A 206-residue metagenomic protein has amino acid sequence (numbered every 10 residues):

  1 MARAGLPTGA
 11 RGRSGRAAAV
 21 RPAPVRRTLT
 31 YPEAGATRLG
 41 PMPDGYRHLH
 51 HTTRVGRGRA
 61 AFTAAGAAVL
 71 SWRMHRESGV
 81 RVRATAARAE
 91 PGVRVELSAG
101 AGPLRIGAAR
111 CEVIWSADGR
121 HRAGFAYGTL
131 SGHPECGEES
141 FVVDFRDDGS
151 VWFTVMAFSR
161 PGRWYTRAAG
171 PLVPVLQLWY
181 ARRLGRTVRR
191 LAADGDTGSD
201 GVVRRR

Functional and structural regions predicted by a protein language model:
A2-S98, G102: Hydrophobic ligand-binding cavity/cleft-lining segments
R21, R160-R206: A conserved amphipathic terminal alpha-helix motif
H50-T52, R94-E96, R110, G124-A126 (+2 more regions): Beta-strand secondary-structure signal
T53-V55, L97-A99, W115, F145 (+1 more regions): Hydrophobic side chains in beta-strands
G66-M74, G132, D148, R186 (+1 more regions): Short, intrinsically disordered, mixed-charge
A101-D148: Hydrophobic-ligand binding "helix-grip"
T129-P174: Beta-strand/loop substructures that line and gate deep hydrophobic ligand-binding cavities in soluble
